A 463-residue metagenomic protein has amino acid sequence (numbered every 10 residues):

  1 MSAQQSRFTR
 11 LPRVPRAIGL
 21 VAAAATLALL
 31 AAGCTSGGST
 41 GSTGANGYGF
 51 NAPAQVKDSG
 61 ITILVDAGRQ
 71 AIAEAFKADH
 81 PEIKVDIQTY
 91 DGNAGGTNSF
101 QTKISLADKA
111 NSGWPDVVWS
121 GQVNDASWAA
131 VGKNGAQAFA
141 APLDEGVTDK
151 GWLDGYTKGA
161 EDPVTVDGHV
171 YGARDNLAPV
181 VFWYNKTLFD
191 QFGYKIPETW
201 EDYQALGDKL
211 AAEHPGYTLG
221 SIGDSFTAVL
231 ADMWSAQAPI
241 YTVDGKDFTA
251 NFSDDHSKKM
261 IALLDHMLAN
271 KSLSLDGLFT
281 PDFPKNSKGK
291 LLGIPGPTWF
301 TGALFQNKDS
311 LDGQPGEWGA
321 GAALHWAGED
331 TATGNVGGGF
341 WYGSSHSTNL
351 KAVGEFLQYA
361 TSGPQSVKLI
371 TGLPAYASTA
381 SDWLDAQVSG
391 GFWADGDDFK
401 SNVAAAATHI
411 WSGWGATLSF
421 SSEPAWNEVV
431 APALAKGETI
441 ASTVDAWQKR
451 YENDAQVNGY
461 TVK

Functional and structural regions predicted by a protein language model:
M1-G60, A78, E452-K463: Short, low-complexity disordered leader/linker segments with a strong preference for bacterial N-terminal type II
V65-K84, Q88, W426: Short, polar/charged alpha-helical segment
A78-Y156, Q191-K195, K285, K290-G293 (+1 more regions): Extracytoplasmic "Venus flytrap"/periplasmic binding protein-like
A126-K133, T157-I196, I222-K246, N335-S344 (+2 more regions): Periplasmic solute-binding protein
A129-A141, D167, L304-G328: Ligand-binding "clamshell"
G207, K246-G277, A323: Glycine-centered hinge/linker elements that transmit conformational signals in sensory and ligand-binding systems
K258, M267-S272, D309-A375: Extracytoplasmic/periplasmic substrate-recognition and gating elements
N335, D397-Y451: C-terminal capping/gating helix-and-loop segments adjacent to ligand/active sites or protein-protein/ligand interfaces
